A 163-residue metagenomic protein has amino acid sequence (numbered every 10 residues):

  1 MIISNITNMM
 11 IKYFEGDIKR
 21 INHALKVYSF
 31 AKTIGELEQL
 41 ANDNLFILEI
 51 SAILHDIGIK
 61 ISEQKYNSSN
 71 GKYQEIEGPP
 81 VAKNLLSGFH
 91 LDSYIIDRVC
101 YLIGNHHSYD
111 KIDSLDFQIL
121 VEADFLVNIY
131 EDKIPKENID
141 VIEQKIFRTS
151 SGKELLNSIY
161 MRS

Functional and structural regions predicted by a protein language model:
I3-K26, G58-S68: Active-site flanking loop/helix segments enriched in acidic
K12-A41, L54, L91, N105-S163: Divalent metal-dependent phosphate-bond-processing catalytic cores, especially two-metal-ion Mg2+/Mn2+ enzymes that act
V27-F30, K72-G88: An active-site-proximal "capping" alpha-helix that borders the catalytic cofactor pocket
E36, G58-Y66, K83-S87, L91 (+1 more regions): Short helix-capping and hinge/turn segments at secondary-structure transitions, especially at repeat and domain
Q39-I47, F89-I103: Acidic/histidine metal-binding catalytic segments
L45-Q64, G78, C100-H107, D124: His-Asp-centered metal-binding catalytic motifs of divalent-metal-dependent phosphohydrolases/nucleases
